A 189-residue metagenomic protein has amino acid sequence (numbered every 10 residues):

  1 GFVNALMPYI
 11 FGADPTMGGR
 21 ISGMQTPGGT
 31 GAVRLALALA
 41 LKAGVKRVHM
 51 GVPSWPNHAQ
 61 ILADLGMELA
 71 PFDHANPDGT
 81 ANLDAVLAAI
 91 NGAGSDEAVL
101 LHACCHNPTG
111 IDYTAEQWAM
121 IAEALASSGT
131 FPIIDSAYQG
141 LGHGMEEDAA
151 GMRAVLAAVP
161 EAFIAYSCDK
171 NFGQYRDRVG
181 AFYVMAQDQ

Functional and structural regions predicted by a protein language model:
G1-S127, Q139-L141, M145-A157: Conserved core of the PLP fold type I
S136: Walker B catalytic acidic pair
A150-Q189: Active-site PLP attachment segment
